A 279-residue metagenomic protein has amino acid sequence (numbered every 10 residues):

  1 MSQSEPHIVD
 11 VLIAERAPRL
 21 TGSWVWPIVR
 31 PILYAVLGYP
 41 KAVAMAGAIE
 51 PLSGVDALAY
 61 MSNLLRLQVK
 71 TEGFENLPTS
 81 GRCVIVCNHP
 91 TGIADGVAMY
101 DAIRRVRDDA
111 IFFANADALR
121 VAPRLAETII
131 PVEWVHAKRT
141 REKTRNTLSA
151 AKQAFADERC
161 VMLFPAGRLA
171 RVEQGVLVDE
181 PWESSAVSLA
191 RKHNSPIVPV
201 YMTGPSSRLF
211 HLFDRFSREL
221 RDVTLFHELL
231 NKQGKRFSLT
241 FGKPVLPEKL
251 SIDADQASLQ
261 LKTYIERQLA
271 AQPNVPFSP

Functional and structural regions predicted by a protein language model:
M1-V86, G96-A98, R105-R107, V275-P279: Membrane-anchoring hydrophobic helices of lipid-metabolizing enzymes
I8-I13, T144-P279: Non-catalytic C-terminal accessory region of glycerolipid acyltransferases and related lyso-lipid remodeling enzymes
I28, V36-P40, V84-T140: Catalytic core of membrane glycerolipid acyltransferases/transacylases, capturing the structured, soluble-facing
A44-A46, V86, A137-K138, V172-Q174: Short, contiguous strand/loop micro-motifs
M45-F74, D109-N146: Membrane-interfacial amphipathic helices and adjacent loop/beta segments that form the lipid-substrate binding surface
T79-S80, V121, V172, R208: Short secondary-structure boundary/hinge segments and terminal tails
C83, D108-I111, T128, A151 (+2 more regions): Generic beta-strand structural signal
